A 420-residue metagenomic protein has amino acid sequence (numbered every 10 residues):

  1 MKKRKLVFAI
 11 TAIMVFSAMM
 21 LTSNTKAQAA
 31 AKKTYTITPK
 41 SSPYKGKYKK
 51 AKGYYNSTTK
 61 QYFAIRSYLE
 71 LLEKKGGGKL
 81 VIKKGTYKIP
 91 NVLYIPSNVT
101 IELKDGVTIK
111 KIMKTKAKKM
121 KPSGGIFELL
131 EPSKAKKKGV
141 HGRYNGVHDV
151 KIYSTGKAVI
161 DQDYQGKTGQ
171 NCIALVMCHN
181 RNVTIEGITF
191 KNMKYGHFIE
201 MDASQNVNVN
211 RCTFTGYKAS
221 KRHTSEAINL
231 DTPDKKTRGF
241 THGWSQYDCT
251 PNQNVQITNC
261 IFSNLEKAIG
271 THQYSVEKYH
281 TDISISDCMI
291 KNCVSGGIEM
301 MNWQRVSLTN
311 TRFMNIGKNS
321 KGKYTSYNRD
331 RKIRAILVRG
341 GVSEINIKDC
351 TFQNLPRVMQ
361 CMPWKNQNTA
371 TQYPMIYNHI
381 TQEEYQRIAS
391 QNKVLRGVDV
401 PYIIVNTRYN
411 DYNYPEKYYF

Functional and structural regions predicted by a protein language model:
M1-I10: Bacterial N-terminal signal peptides that target proteins for export
T11-M19: Bacterial N-terminal signal peptides
M19-A31: Sec-dependent signal peptide cleavage junction
A29-I65: Right-handed parallel beta-helix/beta-solenoid
Y62, G76-E131, K136-K137, A158 (+1 more regions): N-terminal extracellular ligand-recognition/capping segment immediately after the signal peptide
I65-E73, Y87-S97, K111-M113, G139-R143 (+6 more regions): Short, T/G/N/S-enriched strand-turn elements that build extracellular solenoid repeat scaffolds
K88-V92, K111-K114, Q162-G166, N171-I173 (+10 more regions): Short glycine/acidic-rich loop motifs that flank beta-strands on beta-rich extracellular proteins
K104-G106, H148-D161, R181-N192, Q205-K218 (+6 more regions): Right-handed parallel beta-helix
